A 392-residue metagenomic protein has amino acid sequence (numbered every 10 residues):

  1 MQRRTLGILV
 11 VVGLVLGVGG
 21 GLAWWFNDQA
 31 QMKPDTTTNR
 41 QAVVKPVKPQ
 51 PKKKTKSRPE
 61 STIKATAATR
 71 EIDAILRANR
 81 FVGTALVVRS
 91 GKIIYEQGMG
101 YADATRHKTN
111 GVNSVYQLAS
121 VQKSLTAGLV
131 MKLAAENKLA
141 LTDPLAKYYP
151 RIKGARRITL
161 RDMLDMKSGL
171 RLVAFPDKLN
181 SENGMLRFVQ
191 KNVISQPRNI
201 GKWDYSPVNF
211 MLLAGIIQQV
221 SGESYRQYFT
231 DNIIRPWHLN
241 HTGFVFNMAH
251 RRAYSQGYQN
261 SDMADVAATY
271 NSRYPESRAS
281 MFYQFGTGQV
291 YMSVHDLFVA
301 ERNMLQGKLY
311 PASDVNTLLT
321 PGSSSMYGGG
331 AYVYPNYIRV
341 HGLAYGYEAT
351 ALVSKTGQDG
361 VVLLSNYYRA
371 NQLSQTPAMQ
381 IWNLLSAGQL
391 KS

Functional and structural regions predicted by a protein language model:
Q2-R89, I93, R278-S392: Catalytic loop of the DD-peptidase/beta-lactamase superfamily, centered on the K-T-G motif and neighboring
S61-T69, A78-F81, K92, V115-K123 (+11 more regions): Solvent-exposed, acidic/flexible segments
I93-M99: Amphipathic coiled-coil signal-relay and dimerization helices
G100-A102, Y367: A generic structural motif
A102-V112, Q372-I381: A short, polar/charged loop-to-alpha-helix boundary motif
A104-Y205: Active-site-proximal loop and beta-strand segments within enzyme catalytic domains
I158-Y337, H341-L343: Short, surface-exposed loop or secondary-structure junction motifs that flank catalytic or metal-binding residues
